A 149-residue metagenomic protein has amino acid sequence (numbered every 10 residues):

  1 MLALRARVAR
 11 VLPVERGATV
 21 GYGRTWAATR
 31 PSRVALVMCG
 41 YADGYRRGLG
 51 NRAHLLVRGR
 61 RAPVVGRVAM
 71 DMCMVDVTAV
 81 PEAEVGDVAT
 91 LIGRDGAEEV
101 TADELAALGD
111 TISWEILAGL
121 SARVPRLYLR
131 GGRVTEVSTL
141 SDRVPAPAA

Functional and structural regions predicted by a protein language model:
M1-A149: Active-site anion/phosphate-binding pocket segments in diverse small-molecule metabolic enzymes
